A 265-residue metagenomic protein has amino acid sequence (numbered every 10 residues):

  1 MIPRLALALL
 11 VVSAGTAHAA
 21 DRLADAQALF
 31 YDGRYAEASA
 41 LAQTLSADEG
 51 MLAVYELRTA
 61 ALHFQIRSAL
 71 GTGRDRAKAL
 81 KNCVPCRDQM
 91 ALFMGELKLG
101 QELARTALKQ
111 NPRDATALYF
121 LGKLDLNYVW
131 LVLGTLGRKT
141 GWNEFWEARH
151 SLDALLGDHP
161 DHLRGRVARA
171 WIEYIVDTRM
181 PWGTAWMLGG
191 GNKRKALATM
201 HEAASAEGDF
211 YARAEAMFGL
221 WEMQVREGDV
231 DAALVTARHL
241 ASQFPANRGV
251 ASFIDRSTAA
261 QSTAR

Functional and structural regions predicted by a protein language model:
R4-A14: Sec-dependent N-terminal signal peptides
H18-R22, V176-D177, Y211-M217, N247-G249: Generic helix N-cap/helix-start motif at coil->alpha-helix transitions
L29-A42, A60-R113, Y119-D161, A168-E207 (+1 more regions): Short coil/linker segments at helix-helix boundaries
Q43-E49, W186-G190, A204-D209, R238-A246: Solenoid-like repeat scaffolds
M51-L52, D114, H162, F210-R213 (+1 more regions): Residue-level recognition of tetratricopeptide repeat
V54-Y55, A117, G165, R213-A216 (+1 more regions): TPR alpha-solenoid repeat register
Q224-V230, V235-R265: A cross-kingdom marker for long, charged
